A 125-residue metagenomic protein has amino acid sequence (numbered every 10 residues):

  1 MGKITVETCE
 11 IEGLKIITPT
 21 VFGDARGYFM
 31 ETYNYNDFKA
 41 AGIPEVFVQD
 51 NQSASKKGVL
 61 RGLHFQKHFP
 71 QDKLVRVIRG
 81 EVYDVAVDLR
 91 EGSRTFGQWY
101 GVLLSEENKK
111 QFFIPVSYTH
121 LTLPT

Functional and structural regions predicted by a protein language model:
M1-E107: Non-catalytic, conserved peripheral segments adjacent to functional cores
E106-F113, L121: Beta-rich strand-turn-strand
T119-T125: Conserved small/polar residues in nucleotide/adenosyl-binding loops
